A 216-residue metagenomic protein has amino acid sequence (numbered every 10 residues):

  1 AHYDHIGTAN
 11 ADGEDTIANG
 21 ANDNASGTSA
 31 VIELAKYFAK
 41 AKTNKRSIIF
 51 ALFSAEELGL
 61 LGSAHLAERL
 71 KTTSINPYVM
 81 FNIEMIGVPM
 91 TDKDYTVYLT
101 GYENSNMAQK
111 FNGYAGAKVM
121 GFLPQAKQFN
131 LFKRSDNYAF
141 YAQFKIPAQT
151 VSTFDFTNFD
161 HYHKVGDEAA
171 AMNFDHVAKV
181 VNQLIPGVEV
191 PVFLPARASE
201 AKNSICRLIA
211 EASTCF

Functional and structural regions predicted by a protein language model:
A1-A51, H65, K71: Catalytic-core environment of secreted peptidases
H2-H5, E56, N137, H161-H163: Histidine-centered active-site/metal-ligand motif
I6-A11, V88-D92, T157-H163: Short acidic/His/Gly/Ser-rich catalytic and metal-binding motifs that mark active-site loops of diverse hydrolases
D12-N24, A39, L52-F53, K93-Y102 (+2 more regions): Second-shell loop/turn segments in exported
T28, I32-A35, L60-A67, A108 (+5 more regions): Extracytoplasmic/secreted envelope proteins and their assembly/folding machinery, especially bacterial periplasmic
T43, F53-T153: Metal-dependent peptidase/peptidase-like ectodomains
T153, N158-E200: His/Asp/Glu-rich mid-to-C-terminal helical/loop segments that flank catalytic regions of hydrolases
R197-R207, S213-C215: Low-acidity, Ser/Thr- and Arg-rich intrinsically disordered low-complexity segments
